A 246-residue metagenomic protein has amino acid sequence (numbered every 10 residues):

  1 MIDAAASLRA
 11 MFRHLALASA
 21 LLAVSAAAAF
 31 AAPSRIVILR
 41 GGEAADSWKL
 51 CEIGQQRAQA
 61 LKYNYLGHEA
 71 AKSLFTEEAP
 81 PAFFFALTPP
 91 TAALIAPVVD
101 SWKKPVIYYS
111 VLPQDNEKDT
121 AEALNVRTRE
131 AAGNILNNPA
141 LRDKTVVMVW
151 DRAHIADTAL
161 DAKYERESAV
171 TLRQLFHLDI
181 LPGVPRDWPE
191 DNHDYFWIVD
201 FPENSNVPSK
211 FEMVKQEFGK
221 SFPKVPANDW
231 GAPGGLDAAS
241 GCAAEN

Functional and structural regions predicted by a protein language model:
I2-S19: Bacterial N-terminal signal peptides that target proteins for export
V24-A26: N-terminal signal peptide c-region/cleavage motif recognized by signal peptidases
A32-D143, A153-N246: Active-site-proximal alpha-helix that buttresses catalytic centers in soluble enzyme cores
V147-D151: Short beta-strand segments
